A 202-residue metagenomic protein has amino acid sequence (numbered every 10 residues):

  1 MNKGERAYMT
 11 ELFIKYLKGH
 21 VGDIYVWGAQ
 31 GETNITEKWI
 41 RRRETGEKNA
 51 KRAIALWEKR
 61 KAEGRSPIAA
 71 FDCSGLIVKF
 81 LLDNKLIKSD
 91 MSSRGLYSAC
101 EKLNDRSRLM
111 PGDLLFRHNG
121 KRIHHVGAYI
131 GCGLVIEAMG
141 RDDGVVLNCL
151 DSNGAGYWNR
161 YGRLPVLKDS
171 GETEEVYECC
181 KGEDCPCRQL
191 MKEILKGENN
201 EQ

Functional and structural regions predicted by a protein language model:
M1-N84, G120, I136-A138, G156 (+1 more regions): N-terminal capping segments
N2-K15, G64, V78, K85-N159 (+1 more regions): ...with weaker cross-activation on analogous glycine-rich loops/strands in unrelated enzymes
G28, L114, V126-A128, E178-C179 (+1 more regions): Ordered hydrophobic segments in well-structured contexts
R43, L103, N148-C149, C179 (+1 more regions): Compositionally biased, intrinsically disordered low-complexity segments
Y157-G182, P186, L190-Q202: Low-complexity, Gly/Ser/Thr/Pro-rich intrinsically disordered linker/tail segments
